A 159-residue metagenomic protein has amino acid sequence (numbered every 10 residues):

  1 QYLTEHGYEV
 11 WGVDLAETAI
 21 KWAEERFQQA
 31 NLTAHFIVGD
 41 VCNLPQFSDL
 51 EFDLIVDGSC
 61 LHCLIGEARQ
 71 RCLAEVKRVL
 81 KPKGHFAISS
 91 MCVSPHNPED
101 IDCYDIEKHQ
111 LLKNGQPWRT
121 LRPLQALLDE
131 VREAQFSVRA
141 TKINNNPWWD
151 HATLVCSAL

Functional and structural regions predicted by a protein language model:
Q1-Q46, L64, A68-R71, E75 (+1 more regions): Class I (Rossmann-like) S-adenosyl-L-methionine-dependent methyltransferase catalytic domain, capturing the SAM-binding
V56: A conserved beta-strand element that flanks and buttresses the S-adenosyl-L-methionine
S59-C63: Short catalytic micro-motifs in class I SAM-dependent methyltransferases
